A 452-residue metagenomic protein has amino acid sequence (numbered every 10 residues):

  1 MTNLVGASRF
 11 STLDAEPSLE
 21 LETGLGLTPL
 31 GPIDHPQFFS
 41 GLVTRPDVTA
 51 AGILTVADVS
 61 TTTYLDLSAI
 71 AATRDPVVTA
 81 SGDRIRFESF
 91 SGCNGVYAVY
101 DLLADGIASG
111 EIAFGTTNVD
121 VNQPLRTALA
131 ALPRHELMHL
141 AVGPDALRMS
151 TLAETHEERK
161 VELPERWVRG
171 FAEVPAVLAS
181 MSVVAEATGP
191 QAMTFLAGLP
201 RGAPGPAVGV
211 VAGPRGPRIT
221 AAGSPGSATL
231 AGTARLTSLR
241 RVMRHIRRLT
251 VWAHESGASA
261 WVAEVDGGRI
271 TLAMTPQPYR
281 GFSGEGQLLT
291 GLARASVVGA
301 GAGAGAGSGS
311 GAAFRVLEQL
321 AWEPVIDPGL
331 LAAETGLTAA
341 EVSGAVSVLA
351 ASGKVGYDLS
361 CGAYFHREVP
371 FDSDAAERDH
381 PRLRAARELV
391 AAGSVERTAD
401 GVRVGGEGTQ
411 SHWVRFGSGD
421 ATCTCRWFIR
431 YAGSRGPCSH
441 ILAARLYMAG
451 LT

Functional and structural regions predicted by a protein language model:
M1-T452: Long, low-complexity, compositionally biased intrinsically disordered regions
